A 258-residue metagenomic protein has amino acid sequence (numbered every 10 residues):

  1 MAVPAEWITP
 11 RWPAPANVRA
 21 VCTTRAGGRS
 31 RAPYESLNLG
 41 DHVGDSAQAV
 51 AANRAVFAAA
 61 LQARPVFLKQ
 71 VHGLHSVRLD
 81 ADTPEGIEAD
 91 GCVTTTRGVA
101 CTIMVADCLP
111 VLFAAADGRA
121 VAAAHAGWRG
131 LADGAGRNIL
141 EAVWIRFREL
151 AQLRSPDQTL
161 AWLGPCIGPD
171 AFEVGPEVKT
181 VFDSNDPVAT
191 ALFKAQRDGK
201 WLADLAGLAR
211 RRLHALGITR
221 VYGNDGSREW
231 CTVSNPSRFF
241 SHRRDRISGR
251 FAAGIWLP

Functional and structural regions predicted by a protein language model:
M1-P258: Active-site microenvironment for binding and transforming phosphate-containing groups
